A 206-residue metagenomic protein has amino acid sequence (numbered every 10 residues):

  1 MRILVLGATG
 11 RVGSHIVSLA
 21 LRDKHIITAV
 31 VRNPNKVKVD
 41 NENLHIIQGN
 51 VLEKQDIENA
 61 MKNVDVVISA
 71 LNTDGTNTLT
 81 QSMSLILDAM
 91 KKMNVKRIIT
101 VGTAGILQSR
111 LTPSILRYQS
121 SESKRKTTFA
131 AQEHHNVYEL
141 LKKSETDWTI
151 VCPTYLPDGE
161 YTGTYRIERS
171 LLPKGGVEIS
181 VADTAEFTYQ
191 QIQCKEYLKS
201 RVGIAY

Functional and structural regions predicted by a protein language model:
R2-T9, M93-I98, L171-Y206: Mid/C-terminal beta-alpha module of Rossmann-like enzyme folds, strongest in SDR-family dehydrogenases/epimerases
I3-D23: N-terminal Rossmann NAD(P)H-binding glycine-rich loop of SDR-like oxidoreductase domains
L4, T28, T149: Conserved beta-strand positions in the Rossmann-like core of class I SAM-dependent methyltransferases
V30-N35, N50-V51: N-terminal Rossmann-fold cofactor-binding loop
E42-D65: Conserved Rossmann-fold cofactor-binding substructure of NAD(P)-dependent oxidoreductases
S69-T100, Q132, N136: NAD(P)-cofactor binding segment of oxidoreductase domains
Q108, S144, E160-Y165, Q191-S200: Glycine/proline-rich active-site loop of Rossmann-fold NAD(P)-dependent oxidoreductases
E139-E160: Conserved beta-loop-beta element that borders a ligand/cofactor-binding pocket
